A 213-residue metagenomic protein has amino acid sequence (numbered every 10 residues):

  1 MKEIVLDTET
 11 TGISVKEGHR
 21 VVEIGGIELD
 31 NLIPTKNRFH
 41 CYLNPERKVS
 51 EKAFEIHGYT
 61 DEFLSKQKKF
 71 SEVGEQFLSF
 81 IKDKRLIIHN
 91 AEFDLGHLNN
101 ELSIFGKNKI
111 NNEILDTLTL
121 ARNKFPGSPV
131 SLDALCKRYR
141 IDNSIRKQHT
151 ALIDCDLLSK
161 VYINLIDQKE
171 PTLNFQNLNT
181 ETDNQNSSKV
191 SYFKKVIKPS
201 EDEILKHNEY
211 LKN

Functional and structural regions predicted by a protein language model:
M1-N112, R122-F125, L132-H149: Conserved non-catalytic scaffold segment of RNase H-like nuclease domains
E92-L98, L102-T117, F193-N213: Long, acidic, intrinsically disordered low-complexity segments
E101-I104, V161-Q168: Active-site catalytic microenvironments for nucleophilic, acid-base chemistry
T119-R122, K137, K160-I163: Generic alpha-helical structural context detector
Q148-A151, S200: Aromatic-acidic/polar surface patches that form glycan- and anion
T150-I163: Acidic, divalent-metal-coordinating active-site segment for phosphoryl/phosphodiester hydrolysis, typified by short
N164-N213: Acidic two-metal-ion nuclease catalytic site recognized across multiple nuclease folds, prominently DnaQ/RNase D-T
